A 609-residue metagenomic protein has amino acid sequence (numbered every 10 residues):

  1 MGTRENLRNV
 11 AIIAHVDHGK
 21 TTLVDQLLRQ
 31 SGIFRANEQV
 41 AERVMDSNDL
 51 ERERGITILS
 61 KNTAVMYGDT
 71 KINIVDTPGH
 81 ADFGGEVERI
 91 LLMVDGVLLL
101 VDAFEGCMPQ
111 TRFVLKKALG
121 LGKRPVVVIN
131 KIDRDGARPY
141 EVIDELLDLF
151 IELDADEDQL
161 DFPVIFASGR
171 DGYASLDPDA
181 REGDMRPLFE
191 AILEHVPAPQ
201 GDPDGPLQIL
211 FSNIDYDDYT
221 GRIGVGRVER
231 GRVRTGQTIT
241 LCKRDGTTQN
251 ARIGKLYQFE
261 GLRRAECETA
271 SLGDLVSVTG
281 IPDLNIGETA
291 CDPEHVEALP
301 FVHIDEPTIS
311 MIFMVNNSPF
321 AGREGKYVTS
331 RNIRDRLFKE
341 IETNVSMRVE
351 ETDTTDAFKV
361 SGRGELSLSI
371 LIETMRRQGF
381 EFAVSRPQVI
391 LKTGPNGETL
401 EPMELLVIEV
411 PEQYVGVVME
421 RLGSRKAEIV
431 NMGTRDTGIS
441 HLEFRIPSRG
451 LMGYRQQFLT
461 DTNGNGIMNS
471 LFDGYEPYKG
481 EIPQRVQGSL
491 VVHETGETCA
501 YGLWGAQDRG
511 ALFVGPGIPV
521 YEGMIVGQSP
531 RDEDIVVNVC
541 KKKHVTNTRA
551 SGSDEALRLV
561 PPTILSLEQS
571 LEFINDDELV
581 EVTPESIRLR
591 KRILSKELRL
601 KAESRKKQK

Functional and structural regions predicted by a protein language model:
M1-E105, E145, I214-D217: P-loop NTPase switch module centered on the Walker A-proximal segment
Q39-R43, V127, L153-I165, P199-L210 (+9 more regions): Interdomain boundary/hinge elements
R124, R134-E194: Canonical P-loop GTPase G-domain recognition
S168, T352-S367: Short glycine/threonine-rich beta-strand-turn micro-motifs
Q208-M311, P319-R323, Q487, G496-T546 (+2 more regions): Conserved nucleotide-binding/hydrolysis modules and their immediate coupling elements across P-loop/ASCE NTPase motors
R230-R232, P282-D283, G362-L368, E412-V415 (+1 more regions): Helix N-cap motif at beta-to-alpha junctions
L241, S318-I341, A556, V560: A short, contiguous, amphipathic alpha-helix enriched in charged residues
F259, R264-C267, L400, I446 (+3 more regions): Long insertion/accessory domains within large nucleic-acid-processing enzymes
